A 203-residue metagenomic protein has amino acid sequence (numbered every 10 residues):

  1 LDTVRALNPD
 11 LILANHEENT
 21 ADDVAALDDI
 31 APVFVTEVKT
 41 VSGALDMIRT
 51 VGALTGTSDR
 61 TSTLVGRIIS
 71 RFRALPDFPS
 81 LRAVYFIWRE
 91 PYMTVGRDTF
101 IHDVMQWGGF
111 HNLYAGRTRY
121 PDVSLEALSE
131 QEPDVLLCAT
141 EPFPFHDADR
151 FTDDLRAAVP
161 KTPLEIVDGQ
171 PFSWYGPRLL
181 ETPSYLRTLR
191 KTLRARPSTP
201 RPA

Functional and structural regions predicted by a protein language model:
L1-A203: N-terminal ligand-binding lobe of clamshell/alpha-beta domains
